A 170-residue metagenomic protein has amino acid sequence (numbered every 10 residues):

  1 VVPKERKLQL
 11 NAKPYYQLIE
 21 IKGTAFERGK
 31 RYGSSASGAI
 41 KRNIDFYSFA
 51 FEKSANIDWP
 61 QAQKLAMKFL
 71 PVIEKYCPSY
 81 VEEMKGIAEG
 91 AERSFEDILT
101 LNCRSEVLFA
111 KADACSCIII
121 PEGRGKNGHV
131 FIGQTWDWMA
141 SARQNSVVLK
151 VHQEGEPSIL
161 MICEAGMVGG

Functional and structural regions predicted by a protein language model:
V1-G170: N-terminal mature-domain region immediately after signal-peptide cleavage in secreted/organellar precursors
